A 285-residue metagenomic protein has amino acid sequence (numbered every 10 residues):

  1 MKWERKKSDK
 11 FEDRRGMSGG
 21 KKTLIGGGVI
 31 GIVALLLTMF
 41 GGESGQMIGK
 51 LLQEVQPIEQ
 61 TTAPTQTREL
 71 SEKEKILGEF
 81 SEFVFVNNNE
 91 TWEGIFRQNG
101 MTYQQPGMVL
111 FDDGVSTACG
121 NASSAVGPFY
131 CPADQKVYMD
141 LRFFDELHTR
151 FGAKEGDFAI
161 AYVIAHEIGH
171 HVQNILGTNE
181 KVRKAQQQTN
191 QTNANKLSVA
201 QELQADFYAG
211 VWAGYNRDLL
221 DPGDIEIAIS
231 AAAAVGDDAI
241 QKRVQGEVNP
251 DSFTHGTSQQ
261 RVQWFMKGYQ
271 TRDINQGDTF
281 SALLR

Functional and structural regions predicted by a protein language model:
M1-R68: Long amphipathic alpha-helical segments used for membrane anchoring, targeting, substrate engagement, or oligomerization
K22-G27, V109, V137-D140, H171 (+1 more regions): Structural recognition of the beta-strand scaffold that forms the well-ordered cores of secreted hydrolase catalytic
K75, E79-Y103, N193-Q241: Short helix/loop segments within enzyme catalytic domains that coordinate or immediately flank catalytic cofactors
W92, M139, Y162-I175, A205-D206 (+1 more regions): Active-site recognition of the HExxH zinc-binding catalytic motif
G114-D140: Catalytic zinc-binding patch centered on the HExxH motif and its immediate surroundings that defines zinc-dependent
F143-Y162, N193-V199: Short pre-active-site segment immediately N-terminal to the catalytic Zn-binding motif
I168-R183, N216-R217: Catalytic Zn2+-binding segment of zinc metalloproteases
V235-R285: Pan-zinc metallopeptidase signature
